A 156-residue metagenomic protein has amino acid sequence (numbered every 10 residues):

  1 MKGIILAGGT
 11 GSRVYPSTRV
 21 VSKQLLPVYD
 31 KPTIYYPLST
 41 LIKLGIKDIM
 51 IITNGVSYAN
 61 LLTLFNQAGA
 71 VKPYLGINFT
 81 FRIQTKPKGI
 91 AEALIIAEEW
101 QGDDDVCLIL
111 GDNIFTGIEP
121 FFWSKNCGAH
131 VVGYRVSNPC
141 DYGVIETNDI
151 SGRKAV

Functional and structural regions predicted by a protein language model:
K2-I5, R13-P16, L26-P27, K31-L110 (+1 more regions): Conserved N-terminal catalytic core of the sugar/cofactor nucleotidyltransferase
G9, F65-Q67, K72, V144-A155: Acidic-glycine-rich active-site phosphate/pyrophosphate-binding loop
T10, D112-N113: Active-site metal-binding loops of divalent metal-dependent hydrolases
I114-V156: Conserved core of the sugar-phosphate nucleotidyltransferase
